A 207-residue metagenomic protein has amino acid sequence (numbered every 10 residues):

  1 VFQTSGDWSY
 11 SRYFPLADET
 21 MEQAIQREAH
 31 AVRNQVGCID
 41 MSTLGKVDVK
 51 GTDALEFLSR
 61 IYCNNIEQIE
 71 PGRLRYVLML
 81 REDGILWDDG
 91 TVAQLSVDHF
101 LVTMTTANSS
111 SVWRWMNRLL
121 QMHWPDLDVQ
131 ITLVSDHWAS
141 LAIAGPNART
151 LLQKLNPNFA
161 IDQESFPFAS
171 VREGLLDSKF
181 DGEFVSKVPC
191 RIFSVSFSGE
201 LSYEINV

Functional and structural regions predicted by a protein language model:
V1-V207: Glycine/proline-enriched, intrinsically flexible loops and inter-domain linkers
